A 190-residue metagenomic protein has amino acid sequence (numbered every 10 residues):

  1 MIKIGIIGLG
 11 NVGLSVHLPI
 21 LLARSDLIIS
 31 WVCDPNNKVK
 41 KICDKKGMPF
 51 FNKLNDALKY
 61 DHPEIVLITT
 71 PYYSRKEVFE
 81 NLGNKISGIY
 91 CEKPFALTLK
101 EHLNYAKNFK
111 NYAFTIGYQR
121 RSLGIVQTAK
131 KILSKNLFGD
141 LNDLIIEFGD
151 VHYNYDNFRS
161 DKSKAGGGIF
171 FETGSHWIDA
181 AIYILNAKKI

Functional and structural regions predicted by a protein language model:
M1-K46: N-terminal Rossmann-like dinucleotide-binding module
L14-S15, K76, S175: Residues forming the Rossmann-fold NAD(P)(H) cofactor-binding site
S25, D61, L185-K188: Structural motif
L27-I29, I86, L141, K189: Core-facing hydrophobic residues within beta-strands of well-ordered domains
W31, E64-I65, G88, A113 (+1 more regions): Short, Asp-centered acidic motifs that coordinate Mg2+ and/or phosphate in catalytic or ligand-binding sites
F50-A106: Beta-loop-alpha module in the N-terminal Rossmann-like domain of NAD(P)-dependent dehydrogenases, especially those
Y73, A96-Y153: A contiguous active-site-proximal alpha/beta segment in oxidoreductase catalytic domains
Y155-I190: Rossmann-like dinucleotide-binding domain that binds NAD(P)(H)
